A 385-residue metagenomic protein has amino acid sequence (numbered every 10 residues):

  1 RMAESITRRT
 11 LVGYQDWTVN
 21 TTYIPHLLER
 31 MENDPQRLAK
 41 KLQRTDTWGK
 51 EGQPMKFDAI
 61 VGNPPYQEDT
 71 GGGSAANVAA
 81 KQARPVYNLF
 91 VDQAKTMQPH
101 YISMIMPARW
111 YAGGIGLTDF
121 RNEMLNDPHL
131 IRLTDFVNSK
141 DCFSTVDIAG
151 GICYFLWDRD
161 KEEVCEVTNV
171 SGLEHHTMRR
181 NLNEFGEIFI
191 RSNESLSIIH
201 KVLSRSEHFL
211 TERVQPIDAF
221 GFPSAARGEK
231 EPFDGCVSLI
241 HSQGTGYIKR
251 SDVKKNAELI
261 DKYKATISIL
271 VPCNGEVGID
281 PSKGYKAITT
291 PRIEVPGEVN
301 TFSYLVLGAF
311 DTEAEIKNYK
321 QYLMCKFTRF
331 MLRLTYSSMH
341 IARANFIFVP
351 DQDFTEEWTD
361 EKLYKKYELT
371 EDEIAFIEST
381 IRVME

Functional and structural regions predicted by a protein language model:
R1-R132, G151, F155, D160-V164: SAM-dependent methyltransferase catalytic region
M55, S139-E373: C-terminal substrate-recognition regions of SAM-dependent nucleic acid methyltransferases
D69, Y111-A112, N274-E276, M384: Flexible loop/turn segments at secondary-structure boundaries
K95, L125-N126, K320, M324 (+1 more regions): Alpha-helix boundary recognition
H129-D141: Conserved S-adenosyl-L-methionine
A375-E385: Short, amphipathic C-terminal "tail helix"
